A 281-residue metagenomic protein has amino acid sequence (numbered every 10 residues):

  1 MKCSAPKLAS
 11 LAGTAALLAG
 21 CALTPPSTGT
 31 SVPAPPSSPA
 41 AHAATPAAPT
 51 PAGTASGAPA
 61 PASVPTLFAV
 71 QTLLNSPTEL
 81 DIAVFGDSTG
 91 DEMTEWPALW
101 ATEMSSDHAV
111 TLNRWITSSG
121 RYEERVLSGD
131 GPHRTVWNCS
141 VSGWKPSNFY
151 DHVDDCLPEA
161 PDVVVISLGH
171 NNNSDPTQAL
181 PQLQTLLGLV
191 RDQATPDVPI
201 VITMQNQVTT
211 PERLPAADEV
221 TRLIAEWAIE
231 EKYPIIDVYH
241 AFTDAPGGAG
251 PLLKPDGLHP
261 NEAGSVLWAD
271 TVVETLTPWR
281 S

Functional and structural regions predicted by a protein language model:
M1-A19: Sec-dependent bacterial lipoprotein signal peptides
C21-T72: N-terminal low-complexity, Pro/Thr-rich disordered segments that flank secretion/membrane-targeting signals
A22-V32, S118-G120, V266-S281: Conserved catalytic region of serine esterases and O-acyltransferases that act on ester linkages in lipids
A62-V64, F68, S76-F85, T89-L180: Conserved SGNH/GDSL esterase-like catalytic core that processes O-acyl groups on lipids and polysaccharides
T66, W96, W100, F149-H152 (+7 more regions): Stable alpha-helical elements in mature extracytoplasmic
A101-A109, D154, P158, G169 (+6 more regions): Sec-exported extracytoplasmic/periplasmic mature domains
V165-N171, L187-R222: Active-site segments of SGNH/GDSL-like serine hydrolases that catalyze O-acetyl group transfer/hydrolysis on lipids
Q205-S281: Catalytic His-Asp segment of secreted/periplasmic serine-dependent ester chemistry enzymes
